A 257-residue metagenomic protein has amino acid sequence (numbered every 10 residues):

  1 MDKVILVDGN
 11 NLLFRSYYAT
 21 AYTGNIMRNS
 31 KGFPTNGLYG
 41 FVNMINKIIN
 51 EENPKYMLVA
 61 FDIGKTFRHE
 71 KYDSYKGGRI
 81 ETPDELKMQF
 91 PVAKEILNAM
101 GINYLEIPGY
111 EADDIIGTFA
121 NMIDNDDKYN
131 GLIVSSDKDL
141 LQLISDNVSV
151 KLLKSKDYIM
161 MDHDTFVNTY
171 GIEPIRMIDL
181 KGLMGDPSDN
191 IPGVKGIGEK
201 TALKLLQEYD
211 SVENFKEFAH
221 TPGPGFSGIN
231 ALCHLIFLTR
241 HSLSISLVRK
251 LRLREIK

Functional and structural regions predicted by a protein language model:
M1-G131, L140-M160, I245-L253: Noncatalytic, basic helical substrate-engagement surface that gates or grips nucleic-acid strands
P54-L58, I102, K128, N147-S149 (+1 more regions): Non-catalytic nucleic-acid-binding/docking modules located in mid-to-C-terminal regions of nucleic-acid enzymes
